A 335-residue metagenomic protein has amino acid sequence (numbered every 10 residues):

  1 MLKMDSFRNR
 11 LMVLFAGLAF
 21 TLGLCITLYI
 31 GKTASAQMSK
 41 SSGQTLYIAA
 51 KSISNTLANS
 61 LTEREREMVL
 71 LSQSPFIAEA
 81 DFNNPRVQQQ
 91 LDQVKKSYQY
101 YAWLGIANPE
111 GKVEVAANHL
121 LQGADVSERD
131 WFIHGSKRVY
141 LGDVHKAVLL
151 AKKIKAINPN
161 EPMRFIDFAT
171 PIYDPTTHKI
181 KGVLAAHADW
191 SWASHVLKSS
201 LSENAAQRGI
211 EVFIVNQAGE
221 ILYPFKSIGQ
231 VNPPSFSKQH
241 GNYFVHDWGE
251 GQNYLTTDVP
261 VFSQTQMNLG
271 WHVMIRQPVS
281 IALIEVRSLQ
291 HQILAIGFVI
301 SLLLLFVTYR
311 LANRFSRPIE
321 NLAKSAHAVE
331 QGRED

Functional and structural regions predicted by a protein language model:
L2-A36, K40, L294-L302: Extreme N-terminal signal-anchor transmembrane helix of membrane signaling/transducer proteins, especially in bacteria
D5, A36-M38, S194-L201, Q266-M267 (+1 more regions): Membrane-interface helix-start motif
Y47-Q89, A107-A117, W190-A193: Extracellular/periplasmic ligand-binding regions of membrane signal-transduction receptors
E63-E67, V94-V113, V139, S199-I221 (+1 more regions): Short N-terminal helix-loop-first-beta-strand/juxtamembrane motif that initiates sensory/input modules
K95-S97, E110-H187: Extracytoplasmic/periplasmic ligand-binding sensor regions of membrane-associated signaling proteins
A116, N160-L201, L255-T257, G270-I281 (+1 more regions): Conserved beta-strands of PAS-like sensory domains
S227-Q292: Extracellular/periplasmic juxtamembrane segments that couple receptor/chemosensory ectodomains to their
R314-D335: Membrane-proximal alpha-helical signal-transduction linkers
